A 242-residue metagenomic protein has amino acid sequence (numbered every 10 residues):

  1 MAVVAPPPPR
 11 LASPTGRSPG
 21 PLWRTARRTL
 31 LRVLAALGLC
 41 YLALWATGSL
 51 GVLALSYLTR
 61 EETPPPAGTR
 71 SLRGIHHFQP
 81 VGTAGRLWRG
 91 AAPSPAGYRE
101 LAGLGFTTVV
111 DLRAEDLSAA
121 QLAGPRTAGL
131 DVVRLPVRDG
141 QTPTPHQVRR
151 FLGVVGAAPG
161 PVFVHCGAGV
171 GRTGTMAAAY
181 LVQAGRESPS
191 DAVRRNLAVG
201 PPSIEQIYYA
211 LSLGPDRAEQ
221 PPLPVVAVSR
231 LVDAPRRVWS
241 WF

Functional and structural regions predicted by a protein language model:
A2-V162, A178-F242: Cys-dependent protein tyrosine phosphatase-like superfamily
C166: Short cysteine clusters
G169: Conserved G/P- and acidic residue-centered "switch" motifs that form tight phosphate/ATP-binding loops in soluble
T173: Ser/Thr-glycine-rich phosphate-binding loops at phosphate-binding pockets of nucleotides, nucleotide cofactors
